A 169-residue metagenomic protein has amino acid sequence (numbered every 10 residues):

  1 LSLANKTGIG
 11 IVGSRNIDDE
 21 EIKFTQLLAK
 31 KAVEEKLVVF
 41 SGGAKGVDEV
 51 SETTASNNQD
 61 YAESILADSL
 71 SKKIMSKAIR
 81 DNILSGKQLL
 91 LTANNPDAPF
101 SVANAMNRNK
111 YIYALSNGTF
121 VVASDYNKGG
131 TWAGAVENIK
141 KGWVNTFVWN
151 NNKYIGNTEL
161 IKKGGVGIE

Functional and structural regions predicted by a protein language model:
L1-E169: Glycine-biased, small-residue-rich flexible motifs in mid-sequence functional cores and linkers
